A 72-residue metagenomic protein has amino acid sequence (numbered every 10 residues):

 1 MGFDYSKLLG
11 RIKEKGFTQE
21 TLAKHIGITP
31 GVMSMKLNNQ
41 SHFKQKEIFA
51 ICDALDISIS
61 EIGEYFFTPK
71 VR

Functional and structural regions predicted by a protein language model:
G2, G10-R11, K15-G16, D53 (+1 more regions): Short, charged recognition helix plus adjacent turn of helix-turn-helix-like nucleic-acid-binding domains
L8, Q19, I48: Generic structural marker for isolated residues within well-ordered, non-membrane alpha-helices of soluble domains
G16-M35: Short alpha-helical DNA-recognition segment
T29, Q40-S41, P69-K70: The DNA-recognition helices of helix-turn-helix-type DNA-binding domains
L37, E47, F66: DNA major-groove recognition helix of helix-turn-helix
Q40-A50: Short, basic-rich loop-to-helix N-cap that marks the start of a DNA-contacting helix
